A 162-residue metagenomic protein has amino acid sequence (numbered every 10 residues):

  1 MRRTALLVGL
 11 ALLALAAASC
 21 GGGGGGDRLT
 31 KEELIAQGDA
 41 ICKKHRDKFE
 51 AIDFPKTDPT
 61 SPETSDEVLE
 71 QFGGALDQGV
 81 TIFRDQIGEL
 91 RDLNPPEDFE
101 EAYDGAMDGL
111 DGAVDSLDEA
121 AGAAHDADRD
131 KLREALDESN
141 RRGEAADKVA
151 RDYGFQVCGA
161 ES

Functional and structural regions predicted by a protein language model:
M1-V8: Bacterial N-terminal signal peptides that target proteins for export
G9-L10, K44: Enrichment for repetitive, rod-forming helical segments
L13: Active-site-proximal loop/hinge segments that shape catalytic or ion-binding/gating pockets
A16-S19: C-terminal motif of bacterial Sec signal peptides marking the signal peptidase cleavage site
G21-G24: Bacterial signal peptide processing site
T30-A124, D128-C158: Alpha-helical segments in soluble extracytoplasmic regions
A160-S162: Short, solvent-exposed mixed-charge patches
